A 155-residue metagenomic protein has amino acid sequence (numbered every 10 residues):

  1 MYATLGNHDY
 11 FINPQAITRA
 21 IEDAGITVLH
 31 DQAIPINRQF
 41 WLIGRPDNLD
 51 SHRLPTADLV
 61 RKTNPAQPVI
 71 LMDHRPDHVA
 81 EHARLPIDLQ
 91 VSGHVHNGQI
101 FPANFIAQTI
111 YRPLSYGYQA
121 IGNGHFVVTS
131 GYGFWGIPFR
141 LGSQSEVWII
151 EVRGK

Functional and structural regions predicted by a protein language model:
M1-K155: Soluble catalytic domains of enzymes that build or remodel membrane lipids, polysaccharides, and related
